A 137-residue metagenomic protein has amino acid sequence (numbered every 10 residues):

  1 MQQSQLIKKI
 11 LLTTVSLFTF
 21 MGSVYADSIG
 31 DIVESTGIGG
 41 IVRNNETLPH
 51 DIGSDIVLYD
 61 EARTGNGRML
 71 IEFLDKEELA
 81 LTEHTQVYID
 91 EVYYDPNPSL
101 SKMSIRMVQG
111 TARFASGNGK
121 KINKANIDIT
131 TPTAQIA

Functional and structural regions predicted by a protein language model:
M1-Q2, R106: Helix-centric, low-specificity signal for extended rod-like, repetitive segments
Q2-L11: Bacterial N-terminal signal peptides that target proteins for export
L11-F20: Bacterial N-terminal signal peptides
A26-R68, E72-A137: Flexible, surface-exposed loop/linker segments and immediately adjacent secondary-structure boundaries
